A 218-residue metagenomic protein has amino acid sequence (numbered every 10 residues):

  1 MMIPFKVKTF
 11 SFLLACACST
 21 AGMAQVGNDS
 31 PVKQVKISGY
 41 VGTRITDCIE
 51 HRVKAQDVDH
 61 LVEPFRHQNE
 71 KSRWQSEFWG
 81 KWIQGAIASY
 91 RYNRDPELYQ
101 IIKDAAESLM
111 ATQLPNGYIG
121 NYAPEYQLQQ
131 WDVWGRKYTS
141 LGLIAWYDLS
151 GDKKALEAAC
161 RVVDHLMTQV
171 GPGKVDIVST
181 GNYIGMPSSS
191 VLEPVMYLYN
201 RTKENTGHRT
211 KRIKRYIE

Functional and structural regions predicted by a protein language model:
M1-S11: Bacterial N-terminal signal peptides that target proteins for export
S11-S19: Bacterial N-terminal signal peptides
A24-E218: Glycan-recognition and catalytic cores of secretory/periplasmic carbohydrate-active enzymes
